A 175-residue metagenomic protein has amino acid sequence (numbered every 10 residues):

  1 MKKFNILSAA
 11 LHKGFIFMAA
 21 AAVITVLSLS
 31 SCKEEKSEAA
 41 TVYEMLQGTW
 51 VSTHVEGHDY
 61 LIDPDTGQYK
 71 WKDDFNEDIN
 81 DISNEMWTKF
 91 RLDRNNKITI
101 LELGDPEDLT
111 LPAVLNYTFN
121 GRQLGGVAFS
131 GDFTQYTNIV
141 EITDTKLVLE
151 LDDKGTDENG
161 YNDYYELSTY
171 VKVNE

Functional and structural regions predicted by a protein language model:
K2-A19: Bacterial N-terminal signal peptides that target proteins for export
M18, V23-V26: Hydrophobic alpha-helical segments of integral membrane proteins
L27-S31: C-terminal motif of bacterial Sec signal peptides marking the signal peptidase cleavage site
K33-E175: Lipid interaction determinants
